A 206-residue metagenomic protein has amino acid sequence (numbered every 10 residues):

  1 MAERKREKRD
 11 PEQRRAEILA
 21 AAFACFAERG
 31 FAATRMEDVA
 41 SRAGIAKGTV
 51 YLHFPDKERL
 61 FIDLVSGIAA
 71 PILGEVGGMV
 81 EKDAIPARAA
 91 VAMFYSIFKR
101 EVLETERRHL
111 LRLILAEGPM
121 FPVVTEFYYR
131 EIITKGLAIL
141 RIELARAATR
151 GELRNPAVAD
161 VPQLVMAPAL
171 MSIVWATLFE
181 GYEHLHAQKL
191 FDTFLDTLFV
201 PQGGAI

Functional and structural regions predicted by a protein language model:
M1-I45, L52-H53, E58-R59: Basic, helix-initiating cap at the start of DNA-binding domains
Q13, E17-A24, E28, R42 (+4 more regions): Alpha-helical structural segments
G48, L52, A147, A157: DNA-recognition helix of helix-turn-helix
I68, I72-V76, V102, E106 (+3 more regions): Short amphipathic alpha-helical interaction/hinge segments
A89, L103-H109, L113-L115, V123-T149 (+1 more regions): Amphipathic alpha-helical packing segments from all-alpha helical-bundle domains
Y95-L103, L111-P119, T197-F199: Helix-loop "lid/cap" segments that line or gate small-molecule binding pockets
E126, A148-L195, I206: Hydrophobic/aromatic-rich alpha-helical bundle segments in the mid-to-C-terminal region
